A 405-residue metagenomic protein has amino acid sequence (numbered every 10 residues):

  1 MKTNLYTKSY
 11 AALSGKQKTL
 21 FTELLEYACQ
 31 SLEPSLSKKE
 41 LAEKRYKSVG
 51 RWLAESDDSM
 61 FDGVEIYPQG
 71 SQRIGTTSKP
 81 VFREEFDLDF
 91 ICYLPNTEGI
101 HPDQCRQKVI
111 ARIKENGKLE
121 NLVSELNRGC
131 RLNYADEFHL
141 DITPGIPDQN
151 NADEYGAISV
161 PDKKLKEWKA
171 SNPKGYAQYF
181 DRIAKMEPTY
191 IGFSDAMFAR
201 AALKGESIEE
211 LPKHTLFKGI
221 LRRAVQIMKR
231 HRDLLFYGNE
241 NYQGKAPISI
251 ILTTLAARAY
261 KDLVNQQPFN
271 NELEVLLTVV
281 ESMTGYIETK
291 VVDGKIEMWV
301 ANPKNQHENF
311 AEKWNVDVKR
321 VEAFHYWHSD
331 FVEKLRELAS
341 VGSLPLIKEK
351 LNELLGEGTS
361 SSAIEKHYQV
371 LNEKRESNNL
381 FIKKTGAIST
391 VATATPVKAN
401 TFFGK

Functional and structural regions predicted by a protein language model:
M1-E26, T284-K405: Terminal (often C-terminal) interaction modules
M1-E85, E98-Q104, K108, L132 (+3 more regions): N-terminal regions immediately upstream of nucleotidyltransferase
L25-E26, E84-Y93, A201-I208, M228 (+1 more regions): Glycine-rich, often proline-containing surface loops adjacent to acidic residues and nearby aromatics that form
G50-D57, I74, C105-K169: Conserved catalytic core of two-metal-ion nucleotidyltransferases
S78, D141-T143, P147-E209: Extended, alpha-helix-rich binding/interface surfaces that flank or overlap catalytic cores and mediate recognition
C92-N96, Y260: Short beta-strand-to-loop capping motifs
N96-I100, L119, P268: Short, polar/flexible loop-turn hinges at active-site or ligand-entry regions and domain interfaces
S207-E337: Conserved nucleotidyltransferase catalytic core and NTase-mimicking acidic/glycine-rich helix/loop elements in nucleic
